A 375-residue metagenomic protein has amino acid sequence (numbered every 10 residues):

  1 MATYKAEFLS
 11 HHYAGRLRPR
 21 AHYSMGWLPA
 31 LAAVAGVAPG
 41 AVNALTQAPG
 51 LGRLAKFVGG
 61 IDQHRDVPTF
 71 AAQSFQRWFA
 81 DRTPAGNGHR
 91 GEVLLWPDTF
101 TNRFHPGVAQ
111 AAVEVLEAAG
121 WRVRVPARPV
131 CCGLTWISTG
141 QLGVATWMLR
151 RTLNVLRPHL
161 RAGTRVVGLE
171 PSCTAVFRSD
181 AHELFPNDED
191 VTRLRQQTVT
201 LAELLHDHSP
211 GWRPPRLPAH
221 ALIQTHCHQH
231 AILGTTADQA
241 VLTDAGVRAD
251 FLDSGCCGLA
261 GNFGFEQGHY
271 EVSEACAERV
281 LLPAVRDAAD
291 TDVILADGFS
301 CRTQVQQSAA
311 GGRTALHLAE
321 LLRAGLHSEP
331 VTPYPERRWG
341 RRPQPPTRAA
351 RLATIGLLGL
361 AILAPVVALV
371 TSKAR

Functional and structural regions predicted by a protein language model:
A2-R375: Iron-sulfur cluster-binding electron-transfer modules in prokaryotic oxidoreductases
